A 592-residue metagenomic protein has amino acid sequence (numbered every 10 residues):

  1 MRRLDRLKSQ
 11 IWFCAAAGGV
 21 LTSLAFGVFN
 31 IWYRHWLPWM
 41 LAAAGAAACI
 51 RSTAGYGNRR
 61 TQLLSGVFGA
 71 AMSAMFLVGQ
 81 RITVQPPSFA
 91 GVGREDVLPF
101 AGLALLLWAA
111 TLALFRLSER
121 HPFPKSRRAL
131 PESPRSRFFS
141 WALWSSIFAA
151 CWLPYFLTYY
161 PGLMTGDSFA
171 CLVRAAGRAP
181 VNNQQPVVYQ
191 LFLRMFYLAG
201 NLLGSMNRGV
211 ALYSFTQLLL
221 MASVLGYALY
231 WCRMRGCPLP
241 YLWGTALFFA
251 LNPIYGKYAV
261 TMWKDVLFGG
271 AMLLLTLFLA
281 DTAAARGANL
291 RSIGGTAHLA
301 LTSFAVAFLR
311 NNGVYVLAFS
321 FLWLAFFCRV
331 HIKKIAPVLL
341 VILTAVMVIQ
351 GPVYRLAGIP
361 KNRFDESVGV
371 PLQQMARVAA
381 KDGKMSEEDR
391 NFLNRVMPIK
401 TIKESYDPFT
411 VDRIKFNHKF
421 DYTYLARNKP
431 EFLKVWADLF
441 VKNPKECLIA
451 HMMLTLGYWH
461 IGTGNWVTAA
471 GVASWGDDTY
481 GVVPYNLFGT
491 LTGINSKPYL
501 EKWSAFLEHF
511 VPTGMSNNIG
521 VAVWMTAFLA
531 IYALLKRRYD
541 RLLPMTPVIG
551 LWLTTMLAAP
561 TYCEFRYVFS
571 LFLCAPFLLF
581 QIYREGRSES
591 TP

Functional and structural regions predicted by a protein language model:
A15-N30, F68-R81, S136-M164, L343-R355: Transmembrane signal-anchor helices characteristic of membrane glycosylation enzymes that use polyprenol
S23-A42, R208-L212, M453-M545: Membrane-interface anchor segments at the N-terminal boundary of transmembrane helices in multi-pass membrane enzymes
F148, L242-P253, S303-A307: Short helix- or helix-capping micro-motifs that position conserved polar/aromatic residues at function-defining sites
Y159-C171, P180-F196, L203-R208: Extracytoplasmic catalytic/substrate-binding loops of multi-pass membrane glycan-assembly enzymes
F215-G236: Transmembrane-helix motifs of polytopic, lipid-linked glycan transferases
V260-L267, L309: Short acidic/glycine- and proline-prone juxtamembrane loop motifs at membrane-interface regions of multi-pass membrane
G295-R310, F321-W323, I342-V346: Membrane-interface alpha helices of multi-pass inner-membrane proteins
I359-T492: Membrane-proximal stem/loop segments at transmembrane-domain junctions that anchor or position
